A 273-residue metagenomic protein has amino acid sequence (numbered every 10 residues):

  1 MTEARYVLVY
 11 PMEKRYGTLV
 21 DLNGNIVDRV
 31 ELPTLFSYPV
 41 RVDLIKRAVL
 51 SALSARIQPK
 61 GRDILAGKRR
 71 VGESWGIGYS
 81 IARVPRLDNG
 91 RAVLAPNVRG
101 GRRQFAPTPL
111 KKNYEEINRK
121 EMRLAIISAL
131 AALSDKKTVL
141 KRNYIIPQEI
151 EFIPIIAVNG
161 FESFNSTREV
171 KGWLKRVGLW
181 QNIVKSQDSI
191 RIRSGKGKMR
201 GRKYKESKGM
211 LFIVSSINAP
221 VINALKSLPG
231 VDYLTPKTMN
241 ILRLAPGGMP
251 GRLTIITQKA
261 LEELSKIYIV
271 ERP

Functional and structural regions predicted by a protein language model:
M1-V42, R272: N-terminal, positively charged, Ser/Thr/Ala/Gly-biased leader segments that form transit/presequence-like amphipathic
Y10-M12, N25, Q148-I150, K205 (+2 more regions): A generic structural signal for short, non-catalytic loop/turn and secondary-structure boundary residues
E13-Y16, K68, A245: Generic hydrophobic alpha-helical membrane-segment signal
L19-D21, N25, I192-R193, S227 (+1 more regions): Generic detector of solvent-exposed, compositionally biased contiguous segments
L22-N159, F164-S207, L211: Basic, glycine/proline-rich low-complexity segments that contact nucleic acids
K111-K112, G197, G201-I222, K226-S227 (+1 more regions): Oxyanion/phosphate-interacting regions
